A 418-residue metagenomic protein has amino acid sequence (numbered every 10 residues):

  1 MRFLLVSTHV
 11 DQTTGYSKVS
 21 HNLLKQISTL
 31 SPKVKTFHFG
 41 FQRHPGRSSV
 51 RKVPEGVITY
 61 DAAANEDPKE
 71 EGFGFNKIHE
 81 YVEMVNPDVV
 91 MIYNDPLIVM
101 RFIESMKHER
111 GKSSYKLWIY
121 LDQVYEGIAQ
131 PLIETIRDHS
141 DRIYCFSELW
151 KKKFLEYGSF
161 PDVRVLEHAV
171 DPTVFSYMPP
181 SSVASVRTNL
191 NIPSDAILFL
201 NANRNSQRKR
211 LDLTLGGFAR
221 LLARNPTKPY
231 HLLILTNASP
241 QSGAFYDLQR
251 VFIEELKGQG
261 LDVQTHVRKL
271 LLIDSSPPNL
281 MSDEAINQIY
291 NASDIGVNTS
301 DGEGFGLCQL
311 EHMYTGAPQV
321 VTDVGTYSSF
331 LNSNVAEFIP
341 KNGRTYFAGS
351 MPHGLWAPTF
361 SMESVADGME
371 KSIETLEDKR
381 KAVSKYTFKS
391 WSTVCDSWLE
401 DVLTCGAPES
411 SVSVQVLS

Functional and structural regions predicted by a protein language model:
M1-R47, V85, S392, D396 (+1 more regions): N-terminal subdomain of nucleotide-sugar transferases
L5, P193-K209, L215-F218, L232-I234: Conserved donor-binding/catalytic core segment of Leloir-type glycosyltransferases
Q42, L149, A169: Carbohydrate-associated surface elements
S176-I192: A short helix/loop element that forms part of the nucleotide-sugar donor recognition site in Leloir-type
F245-Q288: Nucleotide-activated donor-binding/catalytic signature segment of Leloir-type glycosyltransferases, i.e., the conserved
D301: Aromatic "clamp/platform" in nucleotide-sugar-dependent glycosyltransferases that forms part of the donor/acceptor
S328-K371: Change "using UDP/GDP/dTDP sugars" to "using nucleotide sugars
T359-S364, E374-T404: A charged, aromatic-enriched C-terminal amphipathic alpha-helix characteristic of glycosyltransferases across folds
